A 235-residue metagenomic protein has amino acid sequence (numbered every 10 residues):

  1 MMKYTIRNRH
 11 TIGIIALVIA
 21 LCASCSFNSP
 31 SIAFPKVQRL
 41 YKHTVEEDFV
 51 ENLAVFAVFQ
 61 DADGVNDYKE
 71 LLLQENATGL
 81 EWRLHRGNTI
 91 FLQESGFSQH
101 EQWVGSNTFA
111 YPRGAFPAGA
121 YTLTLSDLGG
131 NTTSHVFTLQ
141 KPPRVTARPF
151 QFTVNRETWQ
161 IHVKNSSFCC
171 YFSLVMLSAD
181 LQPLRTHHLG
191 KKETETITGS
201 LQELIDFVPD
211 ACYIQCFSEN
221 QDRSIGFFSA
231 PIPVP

Functional and structural regions predicted by a protein language model:
M1-C25: Sec-dependent bacterial lipoprotein signal peptides
C25-V37, T133-P143: Proline/serine/threonine-rich low-complexity linkers at boundaries of modular beta-sandwich domains
L40-D61, N66-Y68, Q151-C169: Contiguous beta-strand segments within globular domains
A62-A77, W82, K164-Q182: Solvent-exposed loop/turn segments flanking beta-strands in beta-repeat/beta-sandwich domains
T89-A110, K191-Q202: Aromatic sugar-binding surface patches on proteins that engage polysaccharides or sugar-phosphate polymers
A115-G129, L174, I205-G226: Short, aromatic- and glycine-rich surface loops/edge beta-strands on solvent-exposed regions
T132-Q140, D222-P235: Edge beta-strands of extracellular beta-sandwich domains
L139-H162, P233-P235: Low-complexity, Pro/Ser/Thr- and charge-rich linker/hinge segments at domain boundaries
